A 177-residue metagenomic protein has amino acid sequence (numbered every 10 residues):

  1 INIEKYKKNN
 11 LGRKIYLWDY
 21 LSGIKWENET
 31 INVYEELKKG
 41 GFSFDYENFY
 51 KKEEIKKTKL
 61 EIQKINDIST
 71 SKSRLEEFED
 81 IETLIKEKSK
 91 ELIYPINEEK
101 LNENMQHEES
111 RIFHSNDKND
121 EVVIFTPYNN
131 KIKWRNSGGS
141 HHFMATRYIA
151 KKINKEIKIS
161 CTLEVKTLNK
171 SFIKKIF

Functional and structural regions predicted by a protein language model:
I1-K133: Short alpha-helix boundary/capping and kink motifs at helix termini
N116-I176: A short, basic-hydrophobic beta/loop patch
